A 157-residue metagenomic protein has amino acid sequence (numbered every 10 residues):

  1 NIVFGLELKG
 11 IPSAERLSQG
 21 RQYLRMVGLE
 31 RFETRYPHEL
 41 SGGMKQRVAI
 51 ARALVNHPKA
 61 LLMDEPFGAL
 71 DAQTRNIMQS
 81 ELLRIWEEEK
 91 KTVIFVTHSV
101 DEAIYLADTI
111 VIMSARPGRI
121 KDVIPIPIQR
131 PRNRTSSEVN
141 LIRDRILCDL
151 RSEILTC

Functional and structural regions predicted by a protein language model:
N1-E7: Q-loop/switch helix immediately C-terminal to the Walker
E7-G10, A14-R31, R84: Conserved ABC ATPase "signature" region
R35-H38, N56: Conserved signature/switch motifs of ABC ATPase nucleotide-binding domains
I50: Hydrophobic anchor residue at the start of the ABC signature
L61-D64: Catalytic Walker B motif of ABC-type/P-loop ATPase nucleotide-binding domains
R75-E89: Helical segment within the ABC ATPase nucleotide-binding domain
K91-V96: Conserved H-loop
A115-R145: Conserved beta-strand-loop-alpha-helix hinge in the C-terminal portion of ABC ATPase nucleotide-binding domains
